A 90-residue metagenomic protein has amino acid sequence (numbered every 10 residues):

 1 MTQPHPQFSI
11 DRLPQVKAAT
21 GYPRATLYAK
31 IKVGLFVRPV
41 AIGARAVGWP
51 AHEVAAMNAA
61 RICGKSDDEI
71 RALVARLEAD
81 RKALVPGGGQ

Functional and structural regions predicted by a protein language model:
M1-V33, A56-G64, G89-Q90: Polyanion-binding surface elements
P14, A19-G48, R71-L84: Major-groove DNA-recognition helix of helix-turn-helix-type DNA-binding domains
P50-E53: Amphipathic alpha-helical interface surfaces
A55-G87: A short, Lys/Arg-enriched interface patch at domain edges and termini
